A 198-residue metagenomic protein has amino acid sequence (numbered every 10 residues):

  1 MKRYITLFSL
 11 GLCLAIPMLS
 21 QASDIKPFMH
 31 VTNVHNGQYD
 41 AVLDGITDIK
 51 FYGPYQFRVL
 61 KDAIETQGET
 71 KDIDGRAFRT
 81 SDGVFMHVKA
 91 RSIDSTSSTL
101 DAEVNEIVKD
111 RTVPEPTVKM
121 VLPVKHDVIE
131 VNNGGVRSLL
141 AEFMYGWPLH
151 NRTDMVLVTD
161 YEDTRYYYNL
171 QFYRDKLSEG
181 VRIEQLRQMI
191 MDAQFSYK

Functional and structural regions predicted by a protein language model:
M1-F8: Bacterial N-terminal signal peptides that target proteins for export
T6, L19-F85, L149-H150, N169-K198: N-terminal targeting sequences that direct proteins away from the cytosol to non-cytosolic compartments
S9-P17: Bacterial N-terminal signal peptides
A22-Q38, T96-M120: Short N-terminal secondary-structure initiator segments
D74-E106: A short acidic-to-branched-hydrophobic micro-motif
S92-D94, Y145-W147, R174-K176: Beta-strand elements of well-folded, non-transmembrane domains
K109-Y161: Signature of long, low-cysteine stretches enriched in small and polar/charged residues
D163-Y168: Short hydrophobic/glycine-rich mini-motifs in sensory/regulatory modules that couple input to downstream signaling
